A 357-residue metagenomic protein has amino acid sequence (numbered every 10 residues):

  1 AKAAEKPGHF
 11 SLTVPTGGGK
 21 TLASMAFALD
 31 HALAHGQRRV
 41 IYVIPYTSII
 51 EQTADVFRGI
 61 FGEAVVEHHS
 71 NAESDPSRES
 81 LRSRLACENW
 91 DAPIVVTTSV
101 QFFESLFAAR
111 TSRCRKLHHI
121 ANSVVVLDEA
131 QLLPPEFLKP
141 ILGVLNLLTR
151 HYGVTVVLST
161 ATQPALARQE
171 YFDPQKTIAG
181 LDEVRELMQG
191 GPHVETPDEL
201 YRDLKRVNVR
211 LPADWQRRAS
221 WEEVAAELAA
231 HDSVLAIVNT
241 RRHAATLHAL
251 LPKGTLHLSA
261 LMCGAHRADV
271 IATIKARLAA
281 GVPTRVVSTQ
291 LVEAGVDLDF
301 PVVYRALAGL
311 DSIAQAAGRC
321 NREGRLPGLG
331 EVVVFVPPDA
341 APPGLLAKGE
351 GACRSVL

Functional and structural regions predicted by a protein language model:
K6-A28: Walker A/P-loop
Q37-I60, A72: Conserved Walker A/P-loop ATP-binding site and its immediately adjacent core in helicase/helicase-like ATPase domains
R39-Y42, Y46-I50, E227-L251: Conserved strand-helix element at the start of the C-terminal RecA-like helicase core
E63-F107: Inter-Walker segment of RecA-like/P-loop motor cores
E67-E79, N239-R242, T255-I271, S288-E293: Conserved helicase motor
V100, R113-L148: SF2 helicase catalytic motif II
T162-L228: Interdomain hinge/linker at the junction between the two RecA-like core domains of SF2 helicases
R319-V356: Conserved segment of the helicase C-terminal RecA-like domain
